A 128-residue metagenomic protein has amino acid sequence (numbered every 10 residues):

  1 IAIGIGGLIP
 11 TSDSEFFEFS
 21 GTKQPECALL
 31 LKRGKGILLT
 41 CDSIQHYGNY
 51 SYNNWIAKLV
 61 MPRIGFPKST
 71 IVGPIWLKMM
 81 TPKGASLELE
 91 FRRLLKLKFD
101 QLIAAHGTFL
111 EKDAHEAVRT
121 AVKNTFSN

Functional and structural regions predicted by a protein language model:
I1-P62, L89-K96: Catalytic core of the metallo-beta-lactamase
G48-N128: Cap/insert and terminal regions of metallo-dependent hydrolase folds
